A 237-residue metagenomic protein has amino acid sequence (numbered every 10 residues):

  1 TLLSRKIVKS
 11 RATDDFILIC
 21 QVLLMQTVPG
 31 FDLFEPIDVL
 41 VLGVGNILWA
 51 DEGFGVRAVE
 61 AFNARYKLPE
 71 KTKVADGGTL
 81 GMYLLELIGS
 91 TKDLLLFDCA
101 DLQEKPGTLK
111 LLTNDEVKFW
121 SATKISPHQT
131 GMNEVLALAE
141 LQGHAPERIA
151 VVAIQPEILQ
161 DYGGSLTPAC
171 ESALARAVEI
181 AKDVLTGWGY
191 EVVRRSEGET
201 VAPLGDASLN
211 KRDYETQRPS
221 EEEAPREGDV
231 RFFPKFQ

Functional and structural regions predicted by a protein language model:
T1-S10: Extreme N-terminal basic, low-complexity initiation segments that serve as generic localization/processing leaders
V28, Q217-Q237: C-terminal accessory domains and tails appended to enzymatic cores
F34-V41, I47-E116: Nucleotide and nucleotide-moiety/phosphate-recognizing core
G53, R57, T79, E104 (+3 more regions): Conserved active-site and cofactor/substrate-binding residues in soluble primary-metabolism enzymes
C99-I149: Helix-loop-strand module that forms the ligand-binding subsite of alpha/beta enzymes
V135-R226: Phosphate-binding/catalytic loops
